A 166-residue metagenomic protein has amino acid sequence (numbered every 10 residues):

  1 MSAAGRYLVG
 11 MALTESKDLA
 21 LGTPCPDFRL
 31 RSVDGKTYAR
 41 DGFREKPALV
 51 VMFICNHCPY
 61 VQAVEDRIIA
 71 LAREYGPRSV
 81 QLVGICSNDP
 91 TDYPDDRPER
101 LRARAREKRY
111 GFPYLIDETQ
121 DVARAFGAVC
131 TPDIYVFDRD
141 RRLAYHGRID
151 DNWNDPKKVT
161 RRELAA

Functional and structural regions predicted by a protein language model:
G5-A165: Chalcogenol-based redox active-site neighborhoods
